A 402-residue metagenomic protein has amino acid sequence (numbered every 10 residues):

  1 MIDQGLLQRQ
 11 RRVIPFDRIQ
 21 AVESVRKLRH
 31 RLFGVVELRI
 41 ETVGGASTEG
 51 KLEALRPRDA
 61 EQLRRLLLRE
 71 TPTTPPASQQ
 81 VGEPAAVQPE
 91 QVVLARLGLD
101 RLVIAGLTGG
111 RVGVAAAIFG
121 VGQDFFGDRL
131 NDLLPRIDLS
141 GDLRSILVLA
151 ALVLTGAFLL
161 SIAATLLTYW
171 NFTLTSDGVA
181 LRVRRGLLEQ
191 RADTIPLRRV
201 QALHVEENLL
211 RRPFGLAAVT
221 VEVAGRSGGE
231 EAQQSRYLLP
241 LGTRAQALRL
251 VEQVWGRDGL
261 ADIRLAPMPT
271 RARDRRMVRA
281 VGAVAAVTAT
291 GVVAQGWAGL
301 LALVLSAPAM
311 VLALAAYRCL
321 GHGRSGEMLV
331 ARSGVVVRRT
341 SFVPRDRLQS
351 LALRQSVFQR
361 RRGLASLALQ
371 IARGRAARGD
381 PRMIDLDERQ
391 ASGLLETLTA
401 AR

Functional and structural regions predicted by a protein language model:
M1-R402: N-terminal basic, Ser/Thr-rich segments that initiate or prime the first beta/alpha elements at protein or domain
